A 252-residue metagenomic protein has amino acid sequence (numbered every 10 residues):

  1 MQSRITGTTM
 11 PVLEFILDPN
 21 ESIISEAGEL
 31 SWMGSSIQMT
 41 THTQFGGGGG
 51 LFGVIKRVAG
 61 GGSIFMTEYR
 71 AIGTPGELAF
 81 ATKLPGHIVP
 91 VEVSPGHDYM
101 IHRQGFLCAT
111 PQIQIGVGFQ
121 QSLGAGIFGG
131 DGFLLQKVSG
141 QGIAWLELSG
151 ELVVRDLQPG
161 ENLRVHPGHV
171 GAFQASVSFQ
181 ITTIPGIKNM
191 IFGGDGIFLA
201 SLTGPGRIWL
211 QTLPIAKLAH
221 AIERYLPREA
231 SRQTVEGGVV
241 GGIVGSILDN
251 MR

Functional and structural regions predicted by a protein language model:
M1-R252: Composition-driven recognition of glycine/serine/threonine/acidic- and proline-rich low-complexity segments and repeats
